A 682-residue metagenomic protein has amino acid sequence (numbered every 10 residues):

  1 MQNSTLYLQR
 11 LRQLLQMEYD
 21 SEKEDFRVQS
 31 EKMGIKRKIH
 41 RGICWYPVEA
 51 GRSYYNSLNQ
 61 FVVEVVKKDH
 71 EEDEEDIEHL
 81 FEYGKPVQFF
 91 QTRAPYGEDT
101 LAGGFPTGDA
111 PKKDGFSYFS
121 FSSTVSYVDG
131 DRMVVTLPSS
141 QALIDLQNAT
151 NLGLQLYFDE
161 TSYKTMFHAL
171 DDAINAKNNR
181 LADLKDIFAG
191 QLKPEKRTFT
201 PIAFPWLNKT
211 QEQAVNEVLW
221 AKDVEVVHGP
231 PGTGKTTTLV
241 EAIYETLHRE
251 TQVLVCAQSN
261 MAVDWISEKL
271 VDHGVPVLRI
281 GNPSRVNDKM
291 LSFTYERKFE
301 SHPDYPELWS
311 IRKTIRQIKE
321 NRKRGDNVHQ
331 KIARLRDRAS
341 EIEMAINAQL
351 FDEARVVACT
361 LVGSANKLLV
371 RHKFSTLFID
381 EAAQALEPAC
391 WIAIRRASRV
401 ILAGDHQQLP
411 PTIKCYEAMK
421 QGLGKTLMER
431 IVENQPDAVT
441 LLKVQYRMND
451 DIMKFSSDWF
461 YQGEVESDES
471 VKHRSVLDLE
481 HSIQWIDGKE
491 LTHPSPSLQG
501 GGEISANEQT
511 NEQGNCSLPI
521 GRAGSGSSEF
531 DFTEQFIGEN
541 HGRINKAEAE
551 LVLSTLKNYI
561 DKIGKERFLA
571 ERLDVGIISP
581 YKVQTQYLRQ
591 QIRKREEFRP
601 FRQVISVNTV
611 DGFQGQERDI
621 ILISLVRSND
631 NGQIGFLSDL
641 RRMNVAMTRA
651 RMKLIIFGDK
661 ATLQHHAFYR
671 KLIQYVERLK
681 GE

Functional and structural regions predicted by a protein language model:
M1-E82: A helicase ATPase "motif cassette" and its flanking acidic/Ser/Thr-rich regulatory loops
Q2-R10, E75-E217, D272, K289-K313: Pre-ATPase regulatory/linker segments immediately N-terminal to the P-loop/RecA-like helicase/translocase core
A94-F116, T492-F530: Intrinsic disorder/low-complexity segments
T198-F199, Y244, Q252, D264-R371 (+6 more regions): Conserved P-loop NTPase motor core of helicases/translocases
A203-D223, T238, C359, I544: N-terminal pre-P-loop "Q-motif" helix
V227, V255: Hydrophobic anchor at the beta1->P-loop junction of P-loop NTPases
T236-Y244: Motif I (Walker A/P-loop) of helicase-class P-loop NTPases
R249-T251, S259, A348, V362-H493 (+1 more regions): Conserved helicase motor core of SF1/SF2 NTP-dependent helicases
